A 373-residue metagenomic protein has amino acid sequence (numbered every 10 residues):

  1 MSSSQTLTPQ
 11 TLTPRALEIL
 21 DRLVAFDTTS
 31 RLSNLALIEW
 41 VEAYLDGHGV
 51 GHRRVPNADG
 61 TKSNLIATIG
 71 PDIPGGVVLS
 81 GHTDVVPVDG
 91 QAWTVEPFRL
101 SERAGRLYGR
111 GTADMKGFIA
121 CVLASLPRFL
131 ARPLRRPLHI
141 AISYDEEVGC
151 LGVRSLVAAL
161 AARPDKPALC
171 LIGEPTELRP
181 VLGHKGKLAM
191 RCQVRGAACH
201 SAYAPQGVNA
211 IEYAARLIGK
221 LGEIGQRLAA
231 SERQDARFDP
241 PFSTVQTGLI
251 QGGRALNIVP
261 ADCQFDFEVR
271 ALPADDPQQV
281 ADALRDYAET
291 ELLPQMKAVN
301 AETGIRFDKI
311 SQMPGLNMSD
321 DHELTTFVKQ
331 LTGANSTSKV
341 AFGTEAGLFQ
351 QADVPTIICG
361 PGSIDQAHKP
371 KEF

Functional and structural regions predicted by a protein language model:
S2-R110, A131-L134: Acidic/His- and Gly-rich active-site-bordering loop/insert found across diverse amide/peptide-bond hydrolases
L23, D27, E174, A214 (+1 more regions): Residue-level signal for inorganic ion chemistry
A25, D46, V50, A131-L134 (+4 more regions): Generic secondary-structure signature for well-ordered alpha-helical cores
A58, R191-F373: Metal-dependent amide/peptide-bond hydrolase catalytic core, centered on the "pita-bread" metallohydrolase fold
T68, P180-K185, L256-I258, Q350: Short glycine-biased active-site loop of nucleotidyltransferases that positions the nucleotide triphosphate and helps
D72, A162-K166, A352: Glycine-rich phosphate-binding loop signature in dinucleotide/nucleotide-binding domains
A104-L107, T112-A113, G117-E223, P370-F373: Fold-level recognition of mixed alpha/beta catalytic cores in primary-metabolism enzymes, strongest
